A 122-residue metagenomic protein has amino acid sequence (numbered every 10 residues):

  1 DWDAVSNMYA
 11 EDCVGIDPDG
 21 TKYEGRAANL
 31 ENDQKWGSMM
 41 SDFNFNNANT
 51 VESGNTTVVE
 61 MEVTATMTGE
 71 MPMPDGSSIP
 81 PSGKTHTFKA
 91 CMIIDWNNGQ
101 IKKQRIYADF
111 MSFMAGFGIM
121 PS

Functional and structural regions predicted by a protein language model:
D1-S122: C-terminal and inter-domain tail/linker signature
